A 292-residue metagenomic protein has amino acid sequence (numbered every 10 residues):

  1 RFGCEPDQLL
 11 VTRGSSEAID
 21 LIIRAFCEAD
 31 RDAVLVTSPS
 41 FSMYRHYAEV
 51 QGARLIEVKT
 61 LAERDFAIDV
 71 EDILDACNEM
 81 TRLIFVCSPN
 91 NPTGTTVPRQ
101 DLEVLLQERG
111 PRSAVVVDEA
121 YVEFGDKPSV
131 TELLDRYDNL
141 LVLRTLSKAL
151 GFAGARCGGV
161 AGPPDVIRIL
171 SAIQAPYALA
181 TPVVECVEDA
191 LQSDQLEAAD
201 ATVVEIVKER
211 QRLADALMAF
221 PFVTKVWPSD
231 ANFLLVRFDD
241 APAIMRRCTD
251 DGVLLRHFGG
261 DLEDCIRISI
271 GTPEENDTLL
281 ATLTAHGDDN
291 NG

Functional and structural regions predicted by a protein language model:
R1-A33: Phosphate-binding glycine-rich loop
E5-L9, D30-A33, M80, E119 (+2 more regions): Short acidic capping loops at alpha-helix termini that bridge into adjacent secondary structure
A25-Y47: Conserved PLP-anchoring active-site segment centered on the Schiff-base-forming lysine
E49, I56, A67-M80, P92-V115 (+1 more regions): Active-site pre-lysine segment of PLP-dependent enzymes
Q100, R246-G292: PLP-dependent enzyme catalytic core of the Aspartate aminotransferase-like
N139-A219, V226: PLP-dependent aminotransferase class I/II
L143, T224-S229, H257-F258: Short beta-strand
I206-Q211, L217-D251: Conserved PLP-binding catalytic core of the aspartate aminotransferase-like
